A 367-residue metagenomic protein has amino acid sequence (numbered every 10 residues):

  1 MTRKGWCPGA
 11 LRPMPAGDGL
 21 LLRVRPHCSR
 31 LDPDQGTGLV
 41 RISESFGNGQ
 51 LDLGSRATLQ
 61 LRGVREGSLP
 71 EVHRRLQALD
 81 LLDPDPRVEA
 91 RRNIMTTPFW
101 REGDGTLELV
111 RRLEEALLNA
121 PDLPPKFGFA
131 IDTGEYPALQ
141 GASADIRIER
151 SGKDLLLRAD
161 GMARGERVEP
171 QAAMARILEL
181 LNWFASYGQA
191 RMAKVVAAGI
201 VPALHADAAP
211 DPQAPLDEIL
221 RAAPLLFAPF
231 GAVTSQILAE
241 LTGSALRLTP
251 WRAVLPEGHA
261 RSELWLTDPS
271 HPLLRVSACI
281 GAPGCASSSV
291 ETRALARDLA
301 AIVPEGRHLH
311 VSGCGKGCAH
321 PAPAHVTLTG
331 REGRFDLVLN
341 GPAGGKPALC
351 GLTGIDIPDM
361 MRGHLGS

Functional and structural regions predicted by a protein language model:
M1-P15, P121: Intrinsic, low-complexity N-terminal interaction/targeting segments
G9-P13, P215, W265-T267: Short beta-strand/turn micro-motifs at beta-sheet edges
A16-R158, A163, R167-P170, A175 (+2 more regions): Small-residue-enriched alpha-helical segments and adjacent helix-cap loops that form tight helix-helix packing
L117-N119, V338, G344-S367: Short flanking/linker segments adjacent to small metal-binding domains or redox-active Cys/His motifs
E149-A214, R247-L248, G345-P347, S367: An acidic, glycine-/histidine-flanked metal-binding catalytic module
A206-A214, A223-A232: Accessory "access/gating" subregions that flank catalytic or transport cores
L216-E218, G306: Glycine-centered loop/turn motifs
